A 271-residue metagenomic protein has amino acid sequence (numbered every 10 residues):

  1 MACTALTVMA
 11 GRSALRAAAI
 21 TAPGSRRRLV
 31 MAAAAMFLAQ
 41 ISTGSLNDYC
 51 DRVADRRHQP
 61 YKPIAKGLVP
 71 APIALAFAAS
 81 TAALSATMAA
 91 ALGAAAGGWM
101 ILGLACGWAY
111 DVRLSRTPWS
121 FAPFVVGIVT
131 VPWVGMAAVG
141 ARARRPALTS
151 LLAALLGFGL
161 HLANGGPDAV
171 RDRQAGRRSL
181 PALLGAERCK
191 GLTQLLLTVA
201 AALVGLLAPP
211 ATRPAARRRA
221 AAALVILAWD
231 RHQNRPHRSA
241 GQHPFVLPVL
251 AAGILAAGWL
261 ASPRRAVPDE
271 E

Functional and structural regions predicted by a protein language model:
M1-E271: Multi-pass alpha-helical membrane architecture of UbiA-family and related isoprenoid/lipid prenyltransferases
